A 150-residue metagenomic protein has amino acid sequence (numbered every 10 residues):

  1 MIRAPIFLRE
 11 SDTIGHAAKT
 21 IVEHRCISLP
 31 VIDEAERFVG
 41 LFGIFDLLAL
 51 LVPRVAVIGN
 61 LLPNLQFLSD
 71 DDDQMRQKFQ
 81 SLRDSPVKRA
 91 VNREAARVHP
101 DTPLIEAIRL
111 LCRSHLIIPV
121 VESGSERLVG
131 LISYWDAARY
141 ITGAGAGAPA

Functional and structural regions predicted by a protein language model:
M1, E10-T13, V31, A35 (+5 more regions): Generic preference for well-ordered secondary structure
M1-A4, I44-A96, I108-S114, S133-A150: Tandem CBS (Bateman) regulatory domains
A4-F7, R37, R97, R127: Short, flexible active-site loop motifs that bind/organize anionic cofactors or intermediates
F7-R25, I32, L51, F79 (+4 more regions): The conserved cystathionine-beta-synthase
D12, F42, S85, T102 (+1 more regions): Short beta-to-alpha loop/turn elements within the nucleotide-binding domains of ABC transporters
I21, L29-D46, L111, V120-W135: A glycine-centered beta-loop-beta connector
